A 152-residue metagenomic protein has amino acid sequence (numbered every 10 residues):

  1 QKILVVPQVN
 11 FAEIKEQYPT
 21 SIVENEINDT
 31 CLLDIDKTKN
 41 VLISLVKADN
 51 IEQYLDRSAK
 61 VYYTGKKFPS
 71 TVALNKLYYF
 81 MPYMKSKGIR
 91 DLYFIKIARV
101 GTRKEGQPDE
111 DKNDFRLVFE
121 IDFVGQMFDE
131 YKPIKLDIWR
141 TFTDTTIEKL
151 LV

Functional and structural regions predicted by a protein language model:
Q1-E13: Catalytic cores of nucleic-acid endonucleases
L4, M81-P82: Short, hydrophobic beta-strand segments that form beta-sheet elements in well-ordered domains
K15-K76, Y83-K87, L136-V152: Compositionally biased, charged N-terminal/linker segments
N40-L42, Y79, D114-V118: A residue-level signal for beta-strand positions that form part of recognition/binding surfaces within mature
K87-V152: Aromatic- and Lys/Arg-enriched surface recognition patch
